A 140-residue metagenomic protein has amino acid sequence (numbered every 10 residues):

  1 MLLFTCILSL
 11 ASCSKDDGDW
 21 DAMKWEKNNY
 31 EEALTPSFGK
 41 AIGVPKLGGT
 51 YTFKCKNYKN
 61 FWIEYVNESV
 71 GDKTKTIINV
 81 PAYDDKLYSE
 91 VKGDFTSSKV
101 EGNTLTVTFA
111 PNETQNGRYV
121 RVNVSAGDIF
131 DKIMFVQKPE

Functional and structural regions predicted by a protein language model:
M1-L3: Sec-dependent signal peptide recognition, specifically the positively charged N-region followed immediately by
C6-T35: Bacterial Sec-dependent N-terminal signal peptides
G18, A126-K132: Short, exposed coil/turn segments at beta-strand boundaries within extracellular/luminal domains
E31-F53, F95-T96: Short beta-strand segments of immunoglobulin-like
T50-T106: Surface-exposed binding patches on compact interaction domains or structured appendages
T114-D128: A short beta-strand micro-motif common to beta-rich folds, especially ectodomain repeats
F135-E140: Short beta-strand edge segments in extracellular beta-sheet folds
